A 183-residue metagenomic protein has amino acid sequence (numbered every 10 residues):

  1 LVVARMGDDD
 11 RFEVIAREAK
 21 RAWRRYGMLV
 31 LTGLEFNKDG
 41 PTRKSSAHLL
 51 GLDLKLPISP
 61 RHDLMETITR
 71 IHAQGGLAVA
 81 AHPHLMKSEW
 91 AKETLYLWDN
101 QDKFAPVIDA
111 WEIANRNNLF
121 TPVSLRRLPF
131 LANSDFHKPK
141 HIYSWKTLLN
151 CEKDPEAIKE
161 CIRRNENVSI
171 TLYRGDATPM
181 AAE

Functional and structural regions predicted by a protein language model:
L1-A73, I113-N133, K138-K140: A metal-dependent hydrolase metal-coordination microenvironment
A19, F104, I158-I162: Generic structural signal of hydrophobic/aromatic residues within well-ordered alpha-helices of folded domains
L29, L77, I108-A110: Short, Asp-centered acidic motifs that coordinate Mg2+ and/or phosphate in catalytic or ligand-binding sites
T42-L49, S88-W98, T121-L125, P139-K153: Histidine/acidic-residue-rich catalytic or RNA/ligand-binding cores of hydrolases and nuclease-related proteins
L54, M65-G75, L128-P129, S134-E183: C-terminal functional module detector
L77-E89: Aromatic-lined carbohydrate-recognition surfaces of secreted/lumenal glycan-active proteins
A81, W111, C151: Active-site core of metal-dependent hydrolases
T94-N118: Structural recognition of alpha->loop->beta junctions
